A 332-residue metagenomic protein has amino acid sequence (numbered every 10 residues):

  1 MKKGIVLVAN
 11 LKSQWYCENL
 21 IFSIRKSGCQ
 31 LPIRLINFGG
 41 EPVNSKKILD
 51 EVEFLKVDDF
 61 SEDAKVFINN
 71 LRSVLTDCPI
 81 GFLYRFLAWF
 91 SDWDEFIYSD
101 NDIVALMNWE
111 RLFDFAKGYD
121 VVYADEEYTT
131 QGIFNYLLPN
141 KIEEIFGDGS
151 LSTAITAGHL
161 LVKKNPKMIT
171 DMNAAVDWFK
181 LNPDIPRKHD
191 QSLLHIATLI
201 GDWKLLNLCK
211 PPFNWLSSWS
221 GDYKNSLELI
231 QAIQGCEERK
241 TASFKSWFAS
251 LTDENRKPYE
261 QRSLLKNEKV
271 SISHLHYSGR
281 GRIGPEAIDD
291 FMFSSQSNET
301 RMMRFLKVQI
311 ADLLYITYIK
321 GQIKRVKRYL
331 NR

Functional and structural regions predicted by a protein language model:
M1, I169-R332: A glycosyltransferase accessory/donor-loop signature
M1-I21: N-proximal low-complexity "stem/linker" segments adjacent to membrane-targeting elements
W15, G40-K46: Short, charged/polar "capping" segments at the starts of alpha-helices and the immediately preceding loops
S23-L31: Short, acidic, metal-binding catalytic loop of nucleotide-sugar glycosyltransferases
I33-G39, Y123-D125: Short internal beta-strands
N44-S91: Active-site-proximal specificity loops/subdomain of glycosyltransferases
L83-I133: GT-A fold catalytic core of metal-dependent nucleotide-sugar glycosyltransferases, centered on the diacidic
D114-W178: Conserved catalytic core of nucleotide-sugar-dependent glycosyltransferases
